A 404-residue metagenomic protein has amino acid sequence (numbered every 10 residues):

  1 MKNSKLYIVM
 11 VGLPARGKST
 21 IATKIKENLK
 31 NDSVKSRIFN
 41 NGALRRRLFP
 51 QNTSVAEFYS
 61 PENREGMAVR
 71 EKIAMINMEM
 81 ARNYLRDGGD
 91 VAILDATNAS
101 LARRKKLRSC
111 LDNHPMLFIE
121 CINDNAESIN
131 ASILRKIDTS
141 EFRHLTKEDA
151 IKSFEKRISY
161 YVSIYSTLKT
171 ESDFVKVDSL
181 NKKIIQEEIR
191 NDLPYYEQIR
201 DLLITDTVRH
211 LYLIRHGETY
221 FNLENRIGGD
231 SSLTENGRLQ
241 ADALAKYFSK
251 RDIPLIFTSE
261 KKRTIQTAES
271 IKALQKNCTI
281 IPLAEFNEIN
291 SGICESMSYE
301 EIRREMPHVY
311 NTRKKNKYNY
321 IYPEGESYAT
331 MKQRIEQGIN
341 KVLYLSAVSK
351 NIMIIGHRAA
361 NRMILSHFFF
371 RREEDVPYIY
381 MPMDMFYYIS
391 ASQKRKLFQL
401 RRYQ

Functional and structural regions predicted by a protein language model:
M1, K183-H210, Y247, A273 (+4 more regions): Acidic, low-complexity terminal tails and accessory targeting/binding regions of phosphate-metabolizing enzymes
M1-K2, C110-N113, F154-H210, N340: NTP-dependent small-molecule kinase module
S4, L48, E57, P61-N123: Glycine-rich phosphate-binding loop used to anchor ATP phosphates in small-molecule kinases, encompassing both
M10, I354: Hydrophobic anchor at the beta1->P-loop junction of P-loop NTPases
P14: The conserved Walker
S19-R82, S128-N130: Conserved substrate/cofactor phosphate-moiety recognition/catalytic segment in nucleotide-dependent phosphotransferases
S54-A68, L111-T167: A glycine- and Lys/Arg-enriched "phosphate-lid" helix/loop adjacent to the NTP-binding pocket of small-molecule kinases
A96, R104-K105, S109-C110, P115-I137 (+5 more regions): Phosphate-coordination/substrate-recognition cap region in phosphate-metabolizing enzymes
